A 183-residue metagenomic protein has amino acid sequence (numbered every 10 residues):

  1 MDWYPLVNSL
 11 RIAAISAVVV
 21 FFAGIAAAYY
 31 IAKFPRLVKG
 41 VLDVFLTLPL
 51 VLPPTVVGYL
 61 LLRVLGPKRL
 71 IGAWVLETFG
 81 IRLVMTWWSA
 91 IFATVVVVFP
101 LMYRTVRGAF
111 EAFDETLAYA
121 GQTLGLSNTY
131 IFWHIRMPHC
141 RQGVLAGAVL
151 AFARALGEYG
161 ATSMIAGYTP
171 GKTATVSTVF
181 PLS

Functional and structural regions predicted by a protein language model:
M1-V18, K33-K39, V75-G80, L182-S183: Periplasmic/extracellular loop-to-transmembrane helix junction in inner-membrane transport proteins
M1-Y4, T162-S183: Interhelical loop and adjacent transmembrane-helix boundary motif in polytopic membrane transport permeases
L6, L48, A120-L124: Short hydrophobic faces within alpha-helices
N8-I12, G58-Y59, W88-S89, Y130-W133 (+2 more regions): Short alpha-helical transmembrane interface motifs in multi-pass membrane proteins
A13, A17-I25, Y29, T55 (+4 more regions): Hydrophobic positions within alpha-helical transmembrane segments of bacterial inner-membrane proteins
I15-L46, Y59-L61, A109-A118, N128-F132 (+1 more regions): Transmembrane-helix boundary motif in ABC transporter permease subunits
V18, Y103-V106, F110, D114 (+1 more regions): Transmembrane alpha-helices
G58-V95, A166-T169: Membrane-interfacial helix termini and adjacent extracytoplasmic/periplasmic loops of multi-pass transporters
